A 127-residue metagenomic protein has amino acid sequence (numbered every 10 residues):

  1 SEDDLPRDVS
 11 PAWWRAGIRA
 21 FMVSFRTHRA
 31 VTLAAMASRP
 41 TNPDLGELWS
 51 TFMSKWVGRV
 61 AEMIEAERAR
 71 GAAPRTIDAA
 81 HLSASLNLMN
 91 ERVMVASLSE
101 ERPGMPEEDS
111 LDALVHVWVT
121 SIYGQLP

Functional and structural regions predicted by a protein language model:
S1-L5, A35-P43: Short linear capping/connector segments at secondary-structure termini
P11-A12, A16-A34, P43-R70, A80-A84 (+4 more regions): Amphipathic alpha-helical packing segments from all-alpha helical-bundle domains
T76-I77: Internal alpha-helical transmembrane segments of multi-pass membrane proteins
E100-G104: Transmembrane helix-loop junctions in multipass membrane proteins, especially transporters and channels
Q125-P127: C-terminal effector-binding regulatory domain of bacterial HTH transcription factors
